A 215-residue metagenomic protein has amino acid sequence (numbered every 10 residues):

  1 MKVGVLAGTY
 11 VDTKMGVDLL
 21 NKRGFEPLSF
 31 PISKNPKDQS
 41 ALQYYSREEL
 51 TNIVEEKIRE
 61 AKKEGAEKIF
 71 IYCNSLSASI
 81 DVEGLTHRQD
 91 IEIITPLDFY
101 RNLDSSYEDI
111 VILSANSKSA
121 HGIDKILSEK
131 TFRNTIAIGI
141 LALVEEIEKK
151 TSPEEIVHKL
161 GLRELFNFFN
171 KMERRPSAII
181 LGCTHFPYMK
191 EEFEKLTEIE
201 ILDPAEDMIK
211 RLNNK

Functional and structural regions predicted by a protein language model:
M1-K215: Non-catalytic structural scaffold of enzyme domains
